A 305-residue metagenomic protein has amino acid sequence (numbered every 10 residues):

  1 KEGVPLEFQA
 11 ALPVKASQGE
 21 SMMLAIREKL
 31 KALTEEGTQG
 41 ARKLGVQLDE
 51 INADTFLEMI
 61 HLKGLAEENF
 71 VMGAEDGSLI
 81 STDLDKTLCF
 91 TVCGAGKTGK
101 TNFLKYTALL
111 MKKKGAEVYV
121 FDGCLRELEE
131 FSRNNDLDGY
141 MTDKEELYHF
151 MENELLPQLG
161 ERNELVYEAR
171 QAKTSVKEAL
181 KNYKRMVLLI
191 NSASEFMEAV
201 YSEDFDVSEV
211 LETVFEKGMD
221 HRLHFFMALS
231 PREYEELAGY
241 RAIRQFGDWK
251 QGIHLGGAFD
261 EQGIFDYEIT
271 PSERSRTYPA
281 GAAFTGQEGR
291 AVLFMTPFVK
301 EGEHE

Functional and structural regions predicted by a protein language model:
K1-A74, L79-I80, E236-E305: Phosphate-binding and hydrolysis-coupling loops of NTP-dependent motor/remodeling domains
I60-E168, E178-D260, G302-E305: P-loop NTPase catalytic phosphate-binding loop
